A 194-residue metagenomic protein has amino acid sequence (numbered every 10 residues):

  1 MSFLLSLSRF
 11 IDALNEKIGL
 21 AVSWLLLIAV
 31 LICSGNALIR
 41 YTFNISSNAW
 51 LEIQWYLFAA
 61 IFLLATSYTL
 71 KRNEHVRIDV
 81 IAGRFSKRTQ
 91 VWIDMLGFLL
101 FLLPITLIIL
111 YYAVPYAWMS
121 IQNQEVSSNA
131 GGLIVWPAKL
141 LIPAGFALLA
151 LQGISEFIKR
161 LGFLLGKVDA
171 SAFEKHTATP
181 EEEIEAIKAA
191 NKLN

Functional and structural regions predicted by a protein language model:
M1-N194: Alpha-helical transmembrane segments and membrane-interface helix-loop junctions in multi-pass membrane proteins
